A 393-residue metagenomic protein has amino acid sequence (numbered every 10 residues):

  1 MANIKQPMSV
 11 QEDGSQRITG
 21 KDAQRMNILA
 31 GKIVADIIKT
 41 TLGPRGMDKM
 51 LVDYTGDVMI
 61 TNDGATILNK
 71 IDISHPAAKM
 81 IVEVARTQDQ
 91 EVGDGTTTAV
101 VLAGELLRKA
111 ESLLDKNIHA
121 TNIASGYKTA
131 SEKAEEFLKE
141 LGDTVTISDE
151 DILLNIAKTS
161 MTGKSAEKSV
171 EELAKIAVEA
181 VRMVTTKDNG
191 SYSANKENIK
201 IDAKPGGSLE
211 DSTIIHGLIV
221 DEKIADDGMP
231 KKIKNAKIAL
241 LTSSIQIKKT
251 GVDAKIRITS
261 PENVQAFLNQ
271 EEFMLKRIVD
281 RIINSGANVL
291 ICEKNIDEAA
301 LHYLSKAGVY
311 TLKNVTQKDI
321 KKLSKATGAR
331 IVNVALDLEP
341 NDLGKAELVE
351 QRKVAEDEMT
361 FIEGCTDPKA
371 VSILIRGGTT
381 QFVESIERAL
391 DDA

Functional and structural regions predicted by a protein language model:
M1-A393: Core, soluble structural subunits of large cytosolic macromolecular machines
